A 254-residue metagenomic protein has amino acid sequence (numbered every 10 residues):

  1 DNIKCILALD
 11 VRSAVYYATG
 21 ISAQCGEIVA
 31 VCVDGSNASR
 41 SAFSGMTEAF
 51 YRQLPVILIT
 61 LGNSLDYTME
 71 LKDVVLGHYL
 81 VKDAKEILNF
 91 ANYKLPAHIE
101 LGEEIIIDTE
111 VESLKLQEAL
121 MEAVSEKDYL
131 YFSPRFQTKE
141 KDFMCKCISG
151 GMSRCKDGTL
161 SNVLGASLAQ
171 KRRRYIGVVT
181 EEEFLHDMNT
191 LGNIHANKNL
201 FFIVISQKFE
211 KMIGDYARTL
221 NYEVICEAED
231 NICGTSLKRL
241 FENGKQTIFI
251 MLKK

Functional and structural regions predicted by a protein language model:
D1, I107-V163, S167, I248 (+1 more regions): Active-site diphosphate/adenylate-binding microenvironment
D1-E126, C145, R174-I176, L185 (+2 more regions): N-terminal alpha/beta PP-like core and its mobile active-site loop of ThDP/TPP-dependent enzymes
V11-S13, G62-L65, S133-T138, M152-R154 (+1 more regions): Short glycine-enriched loops at secondary-structure junctions
Y17, S41, T138-E140, M212: Phosphate- and divalent-cation-binding pockets in alpha/beta enzyme and binding domains that engage nucleotide-derived
D34-S39, G62-N63, R135-T138, E181-E183 (+2 more regions): Short glycine-rich anion-binding loops that position phosphate/pyrophosphate groups of nucleotides and phosphorylated
I59, Y131-R135, G150, V178-V179 (+3 more regions): Generic beta-strand/beta-sheet core signal
C147-I176, F184-M188, L200, V204-C226: A structural preference for long, well-packed, hydrophobic secondary-structure segments
H195-K254: Thiamine diphosphate
